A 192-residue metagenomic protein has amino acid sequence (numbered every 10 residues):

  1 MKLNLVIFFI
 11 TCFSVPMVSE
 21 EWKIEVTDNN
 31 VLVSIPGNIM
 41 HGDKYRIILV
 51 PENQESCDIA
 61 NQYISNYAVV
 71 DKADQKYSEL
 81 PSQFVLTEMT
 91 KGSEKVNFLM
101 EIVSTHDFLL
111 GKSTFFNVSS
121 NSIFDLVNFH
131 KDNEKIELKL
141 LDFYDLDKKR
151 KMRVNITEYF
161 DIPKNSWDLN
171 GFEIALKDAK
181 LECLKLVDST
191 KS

Functional and structural regions predicted by a protein language model:
M1-F8: Sec-dependent signal peptide recognition, specifically the positively charged N-region followed immediately by
I10-C12: Short, linear, compositionally biased motifs with a strong N-terminal bias
S14-P16: N-terminal signal peptide c-region/cleavage motif recognized by signal peptidases
V18-S192: A generic "folded-domain core" signal
